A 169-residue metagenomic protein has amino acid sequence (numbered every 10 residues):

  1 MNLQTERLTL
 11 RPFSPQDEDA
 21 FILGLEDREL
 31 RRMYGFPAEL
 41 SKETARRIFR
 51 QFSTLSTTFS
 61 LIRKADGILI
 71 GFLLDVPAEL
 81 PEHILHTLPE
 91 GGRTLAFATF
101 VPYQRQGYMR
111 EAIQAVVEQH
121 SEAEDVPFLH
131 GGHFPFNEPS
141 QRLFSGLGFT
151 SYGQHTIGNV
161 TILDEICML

Functional and structural regions predicted by a protein language model:
M1-E29, T58, I62-L169: Acyl-donor (CoA/ACP) binding surface of acyl/acetyltransferases
R31-R50: Conserved GNAT-fold acetyl-CoA-binding loop/helix
F52-T54: Soluble sensory domains of the PAS superfamily and closely related sensory modules
